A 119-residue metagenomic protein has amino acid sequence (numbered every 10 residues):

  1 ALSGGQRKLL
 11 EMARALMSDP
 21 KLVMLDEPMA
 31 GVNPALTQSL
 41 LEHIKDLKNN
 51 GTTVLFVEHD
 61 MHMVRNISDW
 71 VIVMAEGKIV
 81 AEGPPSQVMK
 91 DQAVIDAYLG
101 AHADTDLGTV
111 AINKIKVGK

Functional and structural regions predicted by a protein language model:
M12: Hydrophobic anchor residue at the start of the ABC signature
D19: Conserved catalytic motifs of ABC-family nucleotide-binding domains
V23-E27: Catalytic Walker B motif of ABC-type/P-loop ATPase nucleotide-binding domains
E58-H59: H-loop/switch region of ABC-family ATPase nucleotide-binding domains
V64-N66: A short, surface-exposed alpha-helical micro-motif characterized by mixed small hydrophobic and charged/polar residues
E82-G83: ABC ATPase "signature
